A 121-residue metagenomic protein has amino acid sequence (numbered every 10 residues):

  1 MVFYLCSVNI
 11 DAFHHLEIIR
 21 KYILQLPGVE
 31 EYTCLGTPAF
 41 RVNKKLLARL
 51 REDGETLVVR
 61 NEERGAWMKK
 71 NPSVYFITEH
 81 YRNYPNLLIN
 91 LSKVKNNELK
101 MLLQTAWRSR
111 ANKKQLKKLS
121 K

Functional and structural regions predicted by a protein language model:
M1-K121: Charge-dense, helix-prone N-terminal extensions
